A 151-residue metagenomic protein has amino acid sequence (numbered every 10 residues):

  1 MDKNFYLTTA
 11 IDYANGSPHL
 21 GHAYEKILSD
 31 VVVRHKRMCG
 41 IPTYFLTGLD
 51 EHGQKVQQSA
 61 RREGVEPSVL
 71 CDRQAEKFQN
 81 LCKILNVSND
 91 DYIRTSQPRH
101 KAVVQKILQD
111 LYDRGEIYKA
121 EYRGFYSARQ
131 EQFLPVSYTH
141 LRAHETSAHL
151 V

Functional and structural regions predicted by a protein language model:
D2-Q74, D91-L108, Q130: N-terminal catalytic cores of NTP/NDP-binding nucleotidyl/phosphoryl-transfer enzymes
R37, K83, Y112: Anion (oxyanion) recognition and catalysis
P42, S88, I117: Residue-level detector of anion-binding/catalytic polar loops
F78-S88: A glycine-rich helix N-cap at a beta->alpha junction
N89-D90, S147: Secondary-structure boundary/capping signal
Q97-K101, Q105-D110, R114-Y138: Cys/His-rich Zn2+-binding cysteine-cluster or related metal-binding knuckle/ribbon modules and their
T139-T146: Conserved small/polar residues in nucleotide/adenosyl-binding loops
